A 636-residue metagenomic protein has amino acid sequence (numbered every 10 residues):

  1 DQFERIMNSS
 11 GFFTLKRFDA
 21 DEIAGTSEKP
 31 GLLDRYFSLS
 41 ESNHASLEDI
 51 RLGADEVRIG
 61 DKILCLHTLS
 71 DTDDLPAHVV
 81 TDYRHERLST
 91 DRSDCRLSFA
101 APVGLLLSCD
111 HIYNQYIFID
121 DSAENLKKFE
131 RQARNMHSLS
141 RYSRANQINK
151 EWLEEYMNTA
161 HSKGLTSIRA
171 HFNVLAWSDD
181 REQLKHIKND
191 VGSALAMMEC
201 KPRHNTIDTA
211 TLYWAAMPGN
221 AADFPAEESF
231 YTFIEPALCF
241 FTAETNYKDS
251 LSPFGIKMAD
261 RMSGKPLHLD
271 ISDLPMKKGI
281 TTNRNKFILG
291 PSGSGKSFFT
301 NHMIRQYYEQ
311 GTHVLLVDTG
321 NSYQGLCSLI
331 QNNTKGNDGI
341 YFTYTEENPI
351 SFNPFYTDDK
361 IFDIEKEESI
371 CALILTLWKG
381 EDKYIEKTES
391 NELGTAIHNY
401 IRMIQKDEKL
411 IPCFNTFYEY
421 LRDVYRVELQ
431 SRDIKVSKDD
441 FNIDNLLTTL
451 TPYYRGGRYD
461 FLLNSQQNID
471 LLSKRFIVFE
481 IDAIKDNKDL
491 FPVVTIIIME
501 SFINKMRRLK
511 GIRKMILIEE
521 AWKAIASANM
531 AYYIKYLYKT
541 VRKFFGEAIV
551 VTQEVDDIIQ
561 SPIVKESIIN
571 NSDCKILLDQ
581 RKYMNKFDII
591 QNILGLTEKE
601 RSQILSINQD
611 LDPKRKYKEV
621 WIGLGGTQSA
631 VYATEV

Functional and structural regions predicted by a protein language model:
D1-A243: Extended, folded cores of ATP/NTP-driven motor/assembly subunits in large transport and secretion machines
D74-V80, L88, N125-K128, L184-H186 (+6 more regions): Short helix/loop capping segments that flank catalytic or ligand/cofactor-binding pockets
V79-L106, Y307-N337: Gly/lys/ser-thr-rich phosphate-binding loops in alpha/beta enzymes that coordinate phosphoanhydride or phosphate groups
G104-S108, C200-K201, T211-L267, D273 (+6 more regions): P-loop NTPase motor domains
A170-F172, R284, I477: Short amphipathic alpha-helical segments
D190, M303, S322-L329, S369 (+4 more regions): Alpha-helical scaffold elements adjacent to nucleotide-binding pockets in ATP/GTP-utilizing enzyme cores
S272-S294, F298-Q306, V314-Y323, I340-N348 (+1 more regions): Conserved P-loop NTPase motor cores
E598-V636: Conserved P-loop NTPase
